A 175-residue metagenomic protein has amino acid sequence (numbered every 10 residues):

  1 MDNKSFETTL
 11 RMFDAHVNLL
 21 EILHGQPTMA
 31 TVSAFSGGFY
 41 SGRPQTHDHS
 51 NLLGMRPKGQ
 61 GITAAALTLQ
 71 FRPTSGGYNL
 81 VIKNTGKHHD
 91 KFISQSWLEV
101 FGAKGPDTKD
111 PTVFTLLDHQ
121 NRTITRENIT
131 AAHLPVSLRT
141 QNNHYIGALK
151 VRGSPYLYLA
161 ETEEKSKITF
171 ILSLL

Functional and structural regions predicted by a protein language model:
M1-L175: Lectin-like carbohydrate-binding module/patch detector with strong preference for beta-trefoil
